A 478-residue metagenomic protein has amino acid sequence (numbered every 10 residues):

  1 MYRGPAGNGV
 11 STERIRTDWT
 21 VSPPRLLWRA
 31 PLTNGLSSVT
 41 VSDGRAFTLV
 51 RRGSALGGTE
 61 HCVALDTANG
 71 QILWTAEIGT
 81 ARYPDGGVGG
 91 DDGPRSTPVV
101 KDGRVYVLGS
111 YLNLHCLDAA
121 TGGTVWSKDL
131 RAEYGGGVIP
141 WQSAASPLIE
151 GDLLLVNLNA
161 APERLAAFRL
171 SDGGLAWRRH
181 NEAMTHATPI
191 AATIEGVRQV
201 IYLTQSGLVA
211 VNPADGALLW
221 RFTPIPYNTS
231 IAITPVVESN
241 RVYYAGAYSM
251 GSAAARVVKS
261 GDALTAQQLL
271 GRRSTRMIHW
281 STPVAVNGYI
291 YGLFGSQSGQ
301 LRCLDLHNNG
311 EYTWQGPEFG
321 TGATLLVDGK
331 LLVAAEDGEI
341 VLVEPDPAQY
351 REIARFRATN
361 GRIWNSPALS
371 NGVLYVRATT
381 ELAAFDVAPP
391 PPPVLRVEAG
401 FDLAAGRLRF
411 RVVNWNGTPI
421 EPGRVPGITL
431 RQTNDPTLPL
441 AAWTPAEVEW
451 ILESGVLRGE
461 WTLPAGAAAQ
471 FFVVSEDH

Functional and structural regions predicted by a protein language model:
M1-P393: Noncatalytic, solvent-exposed loop/strand surfaces of beta-propeller-type extracellular/periplasmic domains
P390-H478: Short, composition-biased motifs enriched in small/polar/acidic residues
